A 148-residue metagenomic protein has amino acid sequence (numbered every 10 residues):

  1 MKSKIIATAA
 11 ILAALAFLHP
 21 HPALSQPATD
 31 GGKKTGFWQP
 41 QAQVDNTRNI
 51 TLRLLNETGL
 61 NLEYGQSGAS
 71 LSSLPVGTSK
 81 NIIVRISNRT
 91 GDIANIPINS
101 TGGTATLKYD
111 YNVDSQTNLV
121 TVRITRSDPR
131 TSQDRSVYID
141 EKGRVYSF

Functional and structural regions predicted by a protein language model:
K2-L55, N99-F148: Intrinsically disordered, low-complexity segments enriched in small/polar residues
T47-N49, E57-G59, A69, G77-S79 (+3 more regions): Extracytoplasmic
L60-N61, V145: Short beta-strands and strand-coil junctions in structured, solvent-facing domains, enriched
N61-L107: Mature extracytoplasmic domains of secretory-pathway proteins
